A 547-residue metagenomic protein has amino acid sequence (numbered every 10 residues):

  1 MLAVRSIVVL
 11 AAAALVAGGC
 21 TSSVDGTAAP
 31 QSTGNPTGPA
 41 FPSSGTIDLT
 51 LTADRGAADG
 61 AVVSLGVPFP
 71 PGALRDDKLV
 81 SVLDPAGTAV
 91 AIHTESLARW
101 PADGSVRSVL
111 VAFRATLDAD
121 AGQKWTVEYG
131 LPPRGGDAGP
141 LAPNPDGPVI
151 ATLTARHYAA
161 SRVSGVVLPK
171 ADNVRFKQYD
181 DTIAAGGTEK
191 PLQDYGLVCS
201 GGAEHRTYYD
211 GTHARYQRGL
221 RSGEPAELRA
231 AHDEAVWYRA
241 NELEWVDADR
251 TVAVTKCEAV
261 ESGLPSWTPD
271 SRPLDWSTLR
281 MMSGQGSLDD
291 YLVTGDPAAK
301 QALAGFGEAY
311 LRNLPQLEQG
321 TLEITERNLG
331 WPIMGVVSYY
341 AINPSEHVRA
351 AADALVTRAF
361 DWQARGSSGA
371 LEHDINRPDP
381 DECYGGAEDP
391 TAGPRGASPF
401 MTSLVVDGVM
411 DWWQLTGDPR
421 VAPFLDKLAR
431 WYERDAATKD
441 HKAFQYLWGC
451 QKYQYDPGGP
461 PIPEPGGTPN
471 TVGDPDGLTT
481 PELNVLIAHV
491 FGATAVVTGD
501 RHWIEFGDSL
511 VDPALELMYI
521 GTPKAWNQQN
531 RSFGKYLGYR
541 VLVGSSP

Functional and structural regions predicted by a protein language model:
M1-L2: N-terminal secretory signal peptides that target proteins for export/translocation
I7-G18: Bacterial N-terminal signal peptides
V16, A28, S32, T278-M281 (+1 more regions): Intrinsically disordered, low-complexity Ser/Thr- and Pro-rich stretches
A17-A40: C-terminal region of N-terminal signal peptides and the immediate post-cleavage residues of exported proteins
G19, L79-V82, W237: Residue-level detector of alpha-helical secondary structure
A29, D137-N144: Short, flexible loop/turn segments with low-complexity composition
G38-A138: Alpha-mannosidase-like glycoside hydrolase catalytic domains involved in N-glycan trimming, generalizing to other
N144-P547: Catalytic cores of extracellular degradative/oxidative enzymes
